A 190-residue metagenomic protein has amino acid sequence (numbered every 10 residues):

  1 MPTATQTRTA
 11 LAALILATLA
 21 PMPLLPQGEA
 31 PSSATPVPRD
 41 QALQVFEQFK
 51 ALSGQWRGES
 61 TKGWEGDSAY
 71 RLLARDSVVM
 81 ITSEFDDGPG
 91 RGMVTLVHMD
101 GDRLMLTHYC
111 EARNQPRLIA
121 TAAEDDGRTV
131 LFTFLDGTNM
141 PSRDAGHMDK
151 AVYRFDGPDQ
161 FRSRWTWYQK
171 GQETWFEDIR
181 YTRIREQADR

Functional and structural regions predicted by a protein language model:
P2-L11: Bacterial N-terminal signal peptides that target proteins for export
T3, L24-G28: Cleavable N-terminal export/targeting peptides
T9, I15, A30-S32: Intrinsically disordered, low-complexity segments enriched in glycine/proline and serine/threonine
A12-P23: Bacterial N-terminal signal peptides
Q27-R190: Hydrophobic small-molecule pocket/channel-lining residues, especially in calycin-type beta-barrels
